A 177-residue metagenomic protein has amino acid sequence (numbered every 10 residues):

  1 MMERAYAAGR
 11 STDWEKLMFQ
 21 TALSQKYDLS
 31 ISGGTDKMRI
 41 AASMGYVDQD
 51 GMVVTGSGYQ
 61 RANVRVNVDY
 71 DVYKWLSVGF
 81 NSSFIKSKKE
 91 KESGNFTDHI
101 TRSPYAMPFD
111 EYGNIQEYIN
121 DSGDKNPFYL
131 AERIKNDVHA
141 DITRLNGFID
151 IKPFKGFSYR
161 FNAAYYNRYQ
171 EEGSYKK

Functional and structural regions predicted by a protein language model:
M1-R10, K37, G51-R144, R160-K177: Surface-exposed loop/interface segments of Gram-negative outer-membrane beta-barrel transport/assembly proteins
M2-S30, M44-V53: Short strand-turn segments of transmembrane beta-barrel domains in outer membranes, especially the first one or two
F19, L23, K135-D141, L145 (+2 more regions): Catalytic cores of large soluble enzymes that bind and process phosphate-bearing ligands
S24, T35-D36, D71-W75, K152-F154: Outer-membrane beta-barrel channels and translocator barrels
K26-D28, A131, N146: Short structured motifs
L29-G33, V64-Y70, G147-I151: Residues on the lipid-exposed face of transmembrane beta-strands in outer-membrane beta-barrel proteins
T35-M38, G45-V47: Short connector loops/turns at beta-strand edges and beta->alpha or beta->beta junctions
F157: An active-site-proximal structural segment forming one wall of the substrate-binding cleft that immediately precedes
